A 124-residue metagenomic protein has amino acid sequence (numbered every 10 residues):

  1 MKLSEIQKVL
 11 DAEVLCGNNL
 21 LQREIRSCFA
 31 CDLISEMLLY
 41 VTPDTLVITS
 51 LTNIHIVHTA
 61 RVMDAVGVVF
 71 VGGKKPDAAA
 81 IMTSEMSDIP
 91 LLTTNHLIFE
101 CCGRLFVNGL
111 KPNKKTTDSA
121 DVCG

Functional and structural regions predicted by a protein language model:
M1, A60, A120: A contiguous, well-structured "functional interface" segment within a domain
M1-N18: N-terminal, charge-rich interaction modules
Q22-R23, S27, C31-L46, L51-K115: Feature captures the catalytic cores and cofactor-binding loops of soluble hydro-lyases/lyases that act on carboxylate
D118-G124: Short, low-complexity, charge-dense intrinsically disordered segments
